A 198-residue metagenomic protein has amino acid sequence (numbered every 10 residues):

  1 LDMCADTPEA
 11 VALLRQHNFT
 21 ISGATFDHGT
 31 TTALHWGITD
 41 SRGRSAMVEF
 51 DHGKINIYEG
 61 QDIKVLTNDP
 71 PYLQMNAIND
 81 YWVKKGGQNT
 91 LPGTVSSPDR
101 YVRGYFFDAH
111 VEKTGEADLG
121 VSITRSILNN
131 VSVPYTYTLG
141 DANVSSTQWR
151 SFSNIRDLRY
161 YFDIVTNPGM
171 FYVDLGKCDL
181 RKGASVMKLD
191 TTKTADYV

Functional and structural regions predicted by a protein language model:
L1-G60: Structured, non-membrane catalytic/scaffold regions adjacent to prosthetic-group chemistry
S22-A24, T31-T32, S41, K64-V198: C-terminus-biased signal that marks the final domain/tail of proteins
